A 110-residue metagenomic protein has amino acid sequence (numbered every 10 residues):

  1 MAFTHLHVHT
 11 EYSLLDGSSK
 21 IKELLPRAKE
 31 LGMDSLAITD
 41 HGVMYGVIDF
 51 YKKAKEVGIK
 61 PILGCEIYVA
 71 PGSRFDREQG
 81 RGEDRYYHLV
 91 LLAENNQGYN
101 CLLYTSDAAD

Functional and structural regions predicted by a protein language model:
M1-S106: Phosphodiester-processing cores and adjacent nucleic acid-binding clamps
